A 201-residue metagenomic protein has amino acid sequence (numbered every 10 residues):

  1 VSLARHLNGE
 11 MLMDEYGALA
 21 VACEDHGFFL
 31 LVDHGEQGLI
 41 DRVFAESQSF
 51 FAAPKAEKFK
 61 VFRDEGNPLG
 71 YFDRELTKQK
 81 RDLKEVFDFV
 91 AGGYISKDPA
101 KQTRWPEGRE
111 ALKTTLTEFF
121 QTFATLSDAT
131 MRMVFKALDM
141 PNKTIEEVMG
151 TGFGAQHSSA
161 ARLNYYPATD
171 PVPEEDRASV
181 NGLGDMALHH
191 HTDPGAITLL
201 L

Functional and structural regions predicted by a protein language model:
V1-L201: Peripheral, non-catalytic segments flanking oxidoreductase cores
